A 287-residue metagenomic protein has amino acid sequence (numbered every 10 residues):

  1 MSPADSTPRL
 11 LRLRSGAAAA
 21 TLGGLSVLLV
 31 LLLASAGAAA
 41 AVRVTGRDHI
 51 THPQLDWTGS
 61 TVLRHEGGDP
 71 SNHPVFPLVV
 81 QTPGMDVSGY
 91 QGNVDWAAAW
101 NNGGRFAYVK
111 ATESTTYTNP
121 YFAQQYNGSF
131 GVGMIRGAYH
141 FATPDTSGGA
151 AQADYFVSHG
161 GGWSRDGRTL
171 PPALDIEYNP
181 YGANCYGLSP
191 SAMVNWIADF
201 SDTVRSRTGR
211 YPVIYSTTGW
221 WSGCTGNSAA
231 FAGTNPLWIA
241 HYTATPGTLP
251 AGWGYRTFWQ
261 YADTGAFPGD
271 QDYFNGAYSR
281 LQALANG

Functional and structural regions predicted by a protein language model:
S2-A41: Secretory targeting and sorting signals
V42-Q91, A97, A230-G287: Functionally critical loop-and-helix segments that line ligand-binding/catalytic clefts of soluble enzyme domains
D69-R207: Substrate-binding cleft of extracellular glycoside hydrolase catalytic domains
T116, D145, W221, P246 (+1 more regions): Flexible, glycine-rich phosphate/dinucleotide-binding loops and adjacent beta-alpha linkers at cofactor/substrate
N119, T217-T218, N227, D270 (+1 more regions): Alpha-helix initiation/capping motif
Q125-S129, T146-G148, Y181-N184, V213-T218 (+2 more regions): Noncatalytic linker/hinge segments flanking ATPase motor cores
R168-G252: Catalytic domains of cell-wall/extracellular-matrix polysaccharide-remodeling enzymes, centered on de-N-acetylation
